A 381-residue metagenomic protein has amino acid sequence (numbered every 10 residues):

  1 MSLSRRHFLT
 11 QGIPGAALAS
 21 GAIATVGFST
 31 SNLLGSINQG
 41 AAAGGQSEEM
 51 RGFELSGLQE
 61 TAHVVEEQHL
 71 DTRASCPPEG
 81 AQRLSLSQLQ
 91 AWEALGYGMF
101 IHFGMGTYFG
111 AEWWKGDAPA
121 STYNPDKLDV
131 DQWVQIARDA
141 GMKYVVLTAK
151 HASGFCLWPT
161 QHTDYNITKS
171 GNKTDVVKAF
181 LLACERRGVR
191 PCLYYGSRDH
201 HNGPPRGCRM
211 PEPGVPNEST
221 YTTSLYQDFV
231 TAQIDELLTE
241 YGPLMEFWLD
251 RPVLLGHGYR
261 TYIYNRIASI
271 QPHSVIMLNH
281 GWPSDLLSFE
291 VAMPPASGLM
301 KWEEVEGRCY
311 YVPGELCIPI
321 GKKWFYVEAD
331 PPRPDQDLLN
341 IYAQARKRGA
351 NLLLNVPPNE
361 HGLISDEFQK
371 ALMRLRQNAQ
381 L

Functional and structural regions predicted by a protein language model:
M1-H7, Q11, S31: N-terminal secretory signal peptides
T10-G15, G21, I37-L381: Mature catalytic domains of secreted/periplasmic carbohydrate-active enzymes
